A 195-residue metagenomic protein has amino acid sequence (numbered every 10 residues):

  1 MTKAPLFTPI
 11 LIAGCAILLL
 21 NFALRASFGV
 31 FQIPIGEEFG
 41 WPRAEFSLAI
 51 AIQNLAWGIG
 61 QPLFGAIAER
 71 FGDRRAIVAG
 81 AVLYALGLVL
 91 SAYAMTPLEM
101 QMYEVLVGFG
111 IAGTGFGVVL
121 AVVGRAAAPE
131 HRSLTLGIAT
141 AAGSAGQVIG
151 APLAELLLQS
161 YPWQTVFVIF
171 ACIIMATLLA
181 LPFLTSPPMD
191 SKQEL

Functional and structural regions predicted by a protein language model:
P9-R43, Q61-F64: Extracytoplasmic
A26, N54-P62, Q147-V148: Residue-level signature of mid-helix packing/kink "hotspots" within the transmembrane helices of 12-pass Major
G40, G72, Y93-M95, E99 (+1 more regions): Helix-breaking motifs and short loop linkers at transmembrane-helix boundaries and internal kinks in secondary membrane
G60-G72: Helix-to-loop junctions at the C-terminal end of transmembrane segments in multipass secondary transporters
V82-M95: C-terminal ends and interior cores of transmembrane alpha-helices in multi-pass membrane transporters/permeases
G87, L98-L106: Paired small-residue
E104-A141: Cytoplasmic helix-loop-helix junction between adjacent transmembrane helices in 12-TM secondary transporters
A139-D190: Helix-loop-helix hairpin linking two adjacent transmembrane segments in secondary transporters
